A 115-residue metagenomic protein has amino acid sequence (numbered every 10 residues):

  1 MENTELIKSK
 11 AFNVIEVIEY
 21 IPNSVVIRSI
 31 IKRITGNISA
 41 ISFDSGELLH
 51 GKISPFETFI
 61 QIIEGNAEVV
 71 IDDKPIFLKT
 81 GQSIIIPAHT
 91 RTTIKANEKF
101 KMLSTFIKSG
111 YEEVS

Functional and structural regions predicted by a protein language model:
M1-T35: A short, N-terminal "cap"/entry segment at the start of jelly-roll beta-barrel domains of the cupin/DSBH fold
S24, N37-S54: Conserved short histidine dyad/triad with adjacent acidic residue
N37, N66-E68, P75, R91 (+1 more regions): Structural motif
S42-D44, S54-V69: Short, conserved beta-strand element in jelly-roll/cupin
L49-G51, V69-V70, I86, R91-N97: Short beta-strand His + acidic residue motifs that chelate non-heme Fe in jelly-roll/DSBH and cupin folds
I63-E64, K79-T80, E98: A cytosolic small-molecule/anion-sensing beta-strand core signal
D73-A88: Short acidic-glycine-tyrosine-enriched beta hairpin
A88-E112: Ligand-binding loop in jelly-roll beta-barrel domains
